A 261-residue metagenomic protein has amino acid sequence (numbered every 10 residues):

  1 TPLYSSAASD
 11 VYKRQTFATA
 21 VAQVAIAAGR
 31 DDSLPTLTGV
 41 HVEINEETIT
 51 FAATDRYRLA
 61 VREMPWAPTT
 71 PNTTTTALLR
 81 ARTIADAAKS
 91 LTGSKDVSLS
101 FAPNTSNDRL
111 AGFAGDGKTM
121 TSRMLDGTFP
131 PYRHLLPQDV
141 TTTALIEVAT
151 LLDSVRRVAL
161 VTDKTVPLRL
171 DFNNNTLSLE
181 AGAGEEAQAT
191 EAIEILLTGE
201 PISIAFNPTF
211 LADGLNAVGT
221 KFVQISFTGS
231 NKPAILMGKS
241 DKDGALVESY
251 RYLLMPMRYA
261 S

Functional and structural regions predicted by a protein language model:
T1-P2: Short, well-ordered junction/capping motifs at the entry into regular secondary structure
S6-S261: Structural preference for solvent-exposed beta-strand-turn elements and adjacent flexible terminal/loop segments within
